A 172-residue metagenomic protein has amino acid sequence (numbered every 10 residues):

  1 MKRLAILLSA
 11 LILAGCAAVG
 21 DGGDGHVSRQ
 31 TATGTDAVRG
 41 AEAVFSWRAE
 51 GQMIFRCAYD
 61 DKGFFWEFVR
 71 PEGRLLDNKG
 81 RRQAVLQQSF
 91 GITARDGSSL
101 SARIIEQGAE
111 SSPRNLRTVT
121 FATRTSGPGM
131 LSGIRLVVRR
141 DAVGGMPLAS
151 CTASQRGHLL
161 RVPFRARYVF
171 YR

Functional and structural regions predicted by a protein language model:
M1-L4: Positively charged n-region of N-terminal signal peptides that target proteins for export
A14-G15: C-terminal motif of bacterial Sec signal peptides marking the signal peptidase cleavage site
G23-I54, D61-R172: Primary mode marks residue(s) on the alpha4-beta5-alpha5 output face of response regulator receiver
